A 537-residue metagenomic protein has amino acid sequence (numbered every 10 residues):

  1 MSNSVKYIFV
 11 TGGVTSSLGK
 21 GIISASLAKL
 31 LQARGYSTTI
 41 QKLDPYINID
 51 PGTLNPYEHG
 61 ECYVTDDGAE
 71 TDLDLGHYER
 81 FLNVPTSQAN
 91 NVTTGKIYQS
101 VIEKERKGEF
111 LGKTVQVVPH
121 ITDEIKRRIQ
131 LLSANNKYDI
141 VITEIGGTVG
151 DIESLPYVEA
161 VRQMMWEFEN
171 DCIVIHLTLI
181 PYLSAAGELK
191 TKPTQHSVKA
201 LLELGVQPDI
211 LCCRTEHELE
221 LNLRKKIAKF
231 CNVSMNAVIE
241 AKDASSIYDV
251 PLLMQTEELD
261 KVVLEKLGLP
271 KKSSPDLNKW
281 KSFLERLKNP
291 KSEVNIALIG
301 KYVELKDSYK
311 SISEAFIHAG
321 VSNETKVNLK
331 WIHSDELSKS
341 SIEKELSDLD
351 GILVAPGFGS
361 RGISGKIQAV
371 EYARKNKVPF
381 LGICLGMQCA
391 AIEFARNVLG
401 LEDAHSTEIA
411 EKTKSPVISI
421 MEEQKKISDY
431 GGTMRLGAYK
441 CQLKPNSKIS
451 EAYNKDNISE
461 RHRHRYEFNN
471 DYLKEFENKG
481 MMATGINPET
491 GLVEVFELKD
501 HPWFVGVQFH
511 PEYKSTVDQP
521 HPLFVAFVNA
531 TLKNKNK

Functional and structural regions predicted by a protein language model:
M1-T325, D335-G351, F358-G359, K366-Y372 (+1 more regions): Flexible phosphate-sensing "switch/lid" loops adjacent to ATP/NTP-binding sites across phosphate-transfer
F9, T39-K42, I142, I175-H176 (+12 more regions): Structured core elements
L18-G21, A25-K29, A33, E345-K440 (+2 more regions): Cysteine-nucleophile active-site neighborhood
E58-D66, A244-Y248, V354, K375-L381 (+3 more regions): Short beta-alpha connecting loops at secondary-structure transitions that line or flank enzyme active sites
N236-K242, K330, I486-E489: Beta-strand->loop->alpha-helix junctions that form or flank phosphate-binding loops in nucleotide-handling enzymes
S274, N323-N328, I486, K537: Flexible, glycine/charged-enriched surface loops at secondary-structure junctions
R286-P290, K344, I409, Y430-T433 (+2 more regions): Replace "in large, NTP-powered and nucleic-acid-processing enzymes" with "in large, NTP-powered factors and other
L436-K440, K444-K537: C-terminal and late-domain segments of enzyme folds
